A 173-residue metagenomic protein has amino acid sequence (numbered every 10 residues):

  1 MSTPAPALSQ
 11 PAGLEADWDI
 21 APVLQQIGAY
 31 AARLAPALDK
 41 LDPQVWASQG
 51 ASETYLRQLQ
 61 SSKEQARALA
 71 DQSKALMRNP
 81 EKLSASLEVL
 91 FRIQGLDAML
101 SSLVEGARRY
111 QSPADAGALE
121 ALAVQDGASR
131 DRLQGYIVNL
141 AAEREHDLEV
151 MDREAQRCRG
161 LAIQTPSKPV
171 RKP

Functional and structural regions predicted by a protein language model:
S2-P11: Boundary at the C-terminal end of the N-terminal hydrophobic targeting segment
A12-V45, A107-P173: C-terminal amphipathic alpha-helix
I27-Q94, M99: Alpha-helical segments in soluble extracytoplasmic regions
L69-I93, D97, S102-R108, S112 (+1 more regions): Extended amphipathic alpha-helical interaction segments
